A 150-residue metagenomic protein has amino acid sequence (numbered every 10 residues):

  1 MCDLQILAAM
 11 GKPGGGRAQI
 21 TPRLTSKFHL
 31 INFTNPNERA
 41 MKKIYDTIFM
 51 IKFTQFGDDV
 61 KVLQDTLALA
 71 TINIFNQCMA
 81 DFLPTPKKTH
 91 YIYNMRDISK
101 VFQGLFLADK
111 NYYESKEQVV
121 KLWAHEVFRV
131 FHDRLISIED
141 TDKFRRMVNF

Functional and structural regions predicted by a protein language model:
C2-G11, S26-F150: Alpha-helical lid/collar subdomain of P-loop NTPases
P13-K27: Short regulatory helix/loop adjacent to the ATP-binding pocket of P-loop NTPases
